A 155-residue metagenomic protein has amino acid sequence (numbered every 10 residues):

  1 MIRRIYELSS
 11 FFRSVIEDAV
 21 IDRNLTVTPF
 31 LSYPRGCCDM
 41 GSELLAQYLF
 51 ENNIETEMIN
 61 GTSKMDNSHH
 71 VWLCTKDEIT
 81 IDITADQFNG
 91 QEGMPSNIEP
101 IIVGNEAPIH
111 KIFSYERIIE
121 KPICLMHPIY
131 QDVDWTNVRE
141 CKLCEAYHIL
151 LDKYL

Functional and structural regions predicted by a protein language model:
M1-L155: A structural boundary/capping signal
